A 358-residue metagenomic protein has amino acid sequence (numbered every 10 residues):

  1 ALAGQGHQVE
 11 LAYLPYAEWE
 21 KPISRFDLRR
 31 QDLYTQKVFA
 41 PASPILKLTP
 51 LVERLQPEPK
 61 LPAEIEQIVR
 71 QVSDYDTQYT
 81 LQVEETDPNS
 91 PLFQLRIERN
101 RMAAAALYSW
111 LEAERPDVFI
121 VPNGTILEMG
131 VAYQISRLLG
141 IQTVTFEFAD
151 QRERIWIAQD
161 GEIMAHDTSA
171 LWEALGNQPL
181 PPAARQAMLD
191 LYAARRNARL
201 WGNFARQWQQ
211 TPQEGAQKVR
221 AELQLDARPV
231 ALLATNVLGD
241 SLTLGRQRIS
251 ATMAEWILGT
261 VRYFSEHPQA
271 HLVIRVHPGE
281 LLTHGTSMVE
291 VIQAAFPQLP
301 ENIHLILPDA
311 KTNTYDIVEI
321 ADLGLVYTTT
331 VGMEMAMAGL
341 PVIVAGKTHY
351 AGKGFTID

Functional and structural regions predicted by a protein language model:
A1, Y16-W19, P122-M129, Q151 (+2 more regions): Gly/Ser/Thr-rich loops at beta-strand to alpha-helix junctions that form or flank small-molecule/cofactor-binding
A1-L11, Y133, T252-S265: Histidine-anchored nucleotide/phosphate-binding helix
Q5-R101, F148-P212: Conserved N-terminal ligand/cofactor-binding loop architecture of enzyme catalytic domains
V9, I141-T143, E147-D150, L272 (+1 more regions): Hydrophobic beta-strand scaffold residues
E98-E112, Q224, Q247-R248, A270 (+2 more regions): Donor nucleotide-activated moiety binding/catalytic core segment of transferases that use nucleotide-activated donors
M102-A158: Conserved nucleotide-sugar donor-interacting segment of glycosyltransferase catalytic cores, predominantly GT-B
V121, E128, E147, R154 (+1 more regions): A donor-sugar binding/catalytic signature common to diverse glycosyltransferases and related nucleotide-sugar
N197-A294: Conserved catalytic-core segment of nucleotide-activated headgroup transferases in glycan assembly
